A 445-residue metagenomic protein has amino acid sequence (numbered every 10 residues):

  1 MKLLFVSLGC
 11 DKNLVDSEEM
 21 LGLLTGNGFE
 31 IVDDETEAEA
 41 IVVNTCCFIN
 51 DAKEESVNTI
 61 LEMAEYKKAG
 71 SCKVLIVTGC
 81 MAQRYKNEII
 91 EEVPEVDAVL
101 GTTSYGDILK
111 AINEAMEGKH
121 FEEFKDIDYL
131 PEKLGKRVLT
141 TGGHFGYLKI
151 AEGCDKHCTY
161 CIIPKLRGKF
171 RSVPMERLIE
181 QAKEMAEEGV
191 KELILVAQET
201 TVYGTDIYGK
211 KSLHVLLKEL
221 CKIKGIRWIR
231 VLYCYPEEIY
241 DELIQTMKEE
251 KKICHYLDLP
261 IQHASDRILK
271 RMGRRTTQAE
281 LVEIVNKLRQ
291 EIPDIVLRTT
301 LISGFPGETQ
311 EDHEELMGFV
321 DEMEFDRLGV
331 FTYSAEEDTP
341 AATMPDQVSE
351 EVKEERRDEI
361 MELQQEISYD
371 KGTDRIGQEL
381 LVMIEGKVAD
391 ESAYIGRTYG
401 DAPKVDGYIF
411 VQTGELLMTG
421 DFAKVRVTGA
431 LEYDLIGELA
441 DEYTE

Functional and structural regions predicted by a protein language model:
M1-Y203, E242, I253, L257 (+6 more regions): Proteins enriched for Cys/Gly/acidic motifs involved in redox and nucleic-acid/cofactor modification
K2, V74, E192, W228-R230 (+4 more regions): Residues at or immediately flanking beta-strands
C47-A52, V190-V215, E219, I223 (+3 more regions): Conserved glycine-rich "GG(E/T)P / GGGxP" loop and the immediately following alpha-helix in the radical SAM core
C161, K165-G168, W228-E237, H263-R274 (+3 more regions): Conserved strand-turn element in the central/C-terminal portion of the radical SAM core barrel that lines
L178, L195, V231, L259 (+6 more regions): Conserved, mostly hydrophobic/aromatic
E187, H214, K222-I229, I239-L301: Radical SAM/AdoMet-radical enzyme domain recognition
Y208-E219, D241-H255, E308-F325, E350-E355 (+1 more regions): Short, electropositive alpha-helical surface patch
T343-E445: Terminal RNA-binding accessory module
